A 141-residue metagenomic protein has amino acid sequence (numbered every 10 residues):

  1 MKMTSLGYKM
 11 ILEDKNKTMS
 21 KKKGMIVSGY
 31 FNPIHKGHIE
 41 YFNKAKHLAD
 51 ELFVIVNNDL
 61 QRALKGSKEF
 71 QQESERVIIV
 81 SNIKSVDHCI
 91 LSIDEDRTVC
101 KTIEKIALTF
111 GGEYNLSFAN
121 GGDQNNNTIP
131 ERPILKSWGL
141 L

Functional and structural regions predicted by a protein language model:
M1-L141: Nucleotidyltransferase catalytic core that binds NTPs
